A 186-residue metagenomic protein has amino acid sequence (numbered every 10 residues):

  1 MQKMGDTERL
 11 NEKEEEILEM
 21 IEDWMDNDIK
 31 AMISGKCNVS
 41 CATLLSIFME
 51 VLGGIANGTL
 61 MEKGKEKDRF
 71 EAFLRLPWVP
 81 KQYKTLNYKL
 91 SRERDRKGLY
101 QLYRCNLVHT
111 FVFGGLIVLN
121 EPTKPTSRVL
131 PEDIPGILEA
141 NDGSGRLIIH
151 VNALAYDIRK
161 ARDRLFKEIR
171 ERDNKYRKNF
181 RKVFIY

Functional and structural regions predicted by a protein language model:
M1, W24, D28, P77 (+4 more regions): Short, flexible helical or helix-coil boundary motifs
M1-L10, A140-D142, D163, K167-E168: Internal, Lys/Arg-enriched amphipathic helical interaction segments that engage polyanionic partners
M1-V39: Charged alpha-helical initiation segments
K13, I17, M32-S40, M61-E62 (+2 more regions): Conserved aromatic-histidine-acidic binding/catalytic patches
N27-D28, L44, D95, Y103: Short, hydrophobic/aromatic alpha-helical segments in well-folded domains
M32-K81: Short, contiguous, well-structured surface segments enriched in hydrophobic/aromatic residues
K36, I137-E139: Intrinsically disordered, low-complexity linkers and terminal tails enriched in Pro/Gly and often acidic or mixed-charge
K81-G136, S144-R172, V183-I185: Long, charged low-complexity segments
